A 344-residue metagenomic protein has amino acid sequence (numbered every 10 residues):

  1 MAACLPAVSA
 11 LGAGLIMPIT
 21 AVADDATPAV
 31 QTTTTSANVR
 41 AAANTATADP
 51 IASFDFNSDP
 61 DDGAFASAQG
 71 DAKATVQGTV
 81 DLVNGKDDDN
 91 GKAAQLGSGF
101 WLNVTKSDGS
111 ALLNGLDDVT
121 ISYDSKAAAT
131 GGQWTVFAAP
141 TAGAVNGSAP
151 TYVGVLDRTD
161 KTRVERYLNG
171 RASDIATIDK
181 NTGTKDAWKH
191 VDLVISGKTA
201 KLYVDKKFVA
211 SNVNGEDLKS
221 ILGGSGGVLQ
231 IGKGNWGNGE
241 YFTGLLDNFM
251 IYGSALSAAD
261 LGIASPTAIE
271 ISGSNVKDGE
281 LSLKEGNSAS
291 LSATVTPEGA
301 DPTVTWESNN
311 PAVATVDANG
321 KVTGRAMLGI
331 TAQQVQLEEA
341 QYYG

Functional and structural regions predicted by a protein language model:
M1-A23: Secretory targeting and sorting signals
P18-G99, G262-S265: Extracytoplasmic low-complexity segments
T47-I51, P60-D62, S98-V164, G253-G262: Extracellular glycan-recognition modules
A52-F56, T120-A127, V191-L193, I231 (+1 more regions): Short hydrophobic/aromatic patches on beta-strands that form ligand-binding or substrate-lining surfaces
S107, R163-H190: Short, aromatic/His-centered strand-loop micro-motif at the edge of beta-sheets
A187-K201: Localized edge beta-strand/strand-to-loop motifs within extracellular or lumenal beta-rich domains
N212-L245: Flexible glycan-contacting loops in extracellular carbohydrate-active proteins
S265-G344: Extracytoplasmic soluble-region selector
